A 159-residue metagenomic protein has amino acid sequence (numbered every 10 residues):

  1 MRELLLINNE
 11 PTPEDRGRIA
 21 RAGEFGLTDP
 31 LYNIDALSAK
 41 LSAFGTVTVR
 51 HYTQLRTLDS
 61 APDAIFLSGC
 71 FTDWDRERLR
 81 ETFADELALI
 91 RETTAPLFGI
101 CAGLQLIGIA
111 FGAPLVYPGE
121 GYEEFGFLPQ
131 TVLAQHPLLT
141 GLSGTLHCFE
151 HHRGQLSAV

Functional and structural regions predicted by a protein language model:
M1-T82: N-terminal beta1-alpha1 cap of cysteine-dependent amidohydrolase-like domains
L5-L6, T48-V49, F98-C101, E150: A structural signal for short, well-ordered beta-strand segments and their strand-loop junctions that often border
I34, S38, F83-R91, L139: Short amphipathic alpha-helical segments and helix-helix/interface helices
A43, S60-P62, E92-P96, G144: Short glycine/proline-enriched coil/turn segments at helix->beta-strand junctions
Y52-R56, G103, R153: Short, polar loop motifs at secondary-structure junctions
S68-V132: Cysteine-nucleophile active-site neighborhood
F111-V159: Pocket-forming structural segment of enzyme catalytic cores
